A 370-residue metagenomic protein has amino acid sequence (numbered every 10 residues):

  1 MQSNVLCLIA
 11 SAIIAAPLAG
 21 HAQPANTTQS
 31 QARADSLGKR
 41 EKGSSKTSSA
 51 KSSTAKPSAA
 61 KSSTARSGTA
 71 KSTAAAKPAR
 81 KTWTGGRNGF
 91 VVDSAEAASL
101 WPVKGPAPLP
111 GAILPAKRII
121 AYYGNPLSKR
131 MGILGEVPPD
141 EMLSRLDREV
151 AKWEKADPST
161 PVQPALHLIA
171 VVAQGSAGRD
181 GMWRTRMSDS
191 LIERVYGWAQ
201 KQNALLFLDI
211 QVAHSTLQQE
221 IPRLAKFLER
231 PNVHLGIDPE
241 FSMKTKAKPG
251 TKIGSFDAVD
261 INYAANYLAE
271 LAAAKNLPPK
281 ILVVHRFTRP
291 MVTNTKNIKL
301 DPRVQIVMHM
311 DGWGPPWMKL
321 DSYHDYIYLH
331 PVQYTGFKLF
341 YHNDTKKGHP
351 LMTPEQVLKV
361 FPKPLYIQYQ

Functional and structural regions predicted by a protein language model:
M1-C7: Bacterial N-terminal signal peptides that target proteins for export
C7-A16: Bacterial N-terminal signal peptides
Q23-K46, K51, K56, K61 (+4 more regions): Alpha/beta catalytic barrel-like cores
N125-L127, I169-A173, Q211-A213, E240-S242 (+3 more regions): Active-site beta-loop-alpha junctions enriched in small/polar residues
K152-E154, P161-E240: Substrate-binding cleft of extracellular glycoside hydrolase catalytic domains
D189, L228-P239, A258-N262, R303-M318: Acidic, His- and aromatic-enriched active-site or binding-groove loops in soluble protein domains that engage sugars
V212-L217, A273-M291: Aromatic-lined carbohydrate-recognition surfaces of secreted/lumenal glycan-active proteins
P239-L277: Substrate-binding surface in catalytic domains of secreted glycosidases
